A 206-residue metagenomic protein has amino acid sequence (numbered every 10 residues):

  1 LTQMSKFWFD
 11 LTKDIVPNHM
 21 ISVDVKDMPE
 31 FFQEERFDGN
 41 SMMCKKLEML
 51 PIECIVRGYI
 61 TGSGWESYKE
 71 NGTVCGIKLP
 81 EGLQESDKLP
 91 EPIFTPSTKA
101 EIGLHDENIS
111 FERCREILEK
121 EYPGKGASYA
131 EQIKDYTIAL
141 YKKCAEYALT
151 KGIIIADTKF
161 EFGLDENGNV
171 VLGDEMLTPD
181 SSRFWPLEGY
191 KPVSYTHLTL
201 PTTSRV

Functional and structural regions predicted by a protein language model:
L1-E101: Active-site loop/lid in soluble adenylation, ligation, and acyl-transfer enzymes
V56, K151-N167: Active-site acidic catalytic loop and adjacent metal/ATP-binding pocket of ATP-dependent phosphoryl transfer enzymes
S86-G124: Residues forming anionic-ligand binding surfaces in small-molecule and nucleic-acid pockets of primarily soluble enzymes
P90-L104, Y141-I154, M176-S181: Phosphate-binding core of ATP-grasp and ATP-grasp-like enzymes
K120-A156: A long amphipathic alpha-helix within ATP-dependent nucleotide-binding catalytic cores
E161-S194: Catalytic activation segment of kinase domains across protein kinase-like and atypical kinase folds
T196-T202: Conserved small/polar residues in nucleotide/adenosyl-binding loops
